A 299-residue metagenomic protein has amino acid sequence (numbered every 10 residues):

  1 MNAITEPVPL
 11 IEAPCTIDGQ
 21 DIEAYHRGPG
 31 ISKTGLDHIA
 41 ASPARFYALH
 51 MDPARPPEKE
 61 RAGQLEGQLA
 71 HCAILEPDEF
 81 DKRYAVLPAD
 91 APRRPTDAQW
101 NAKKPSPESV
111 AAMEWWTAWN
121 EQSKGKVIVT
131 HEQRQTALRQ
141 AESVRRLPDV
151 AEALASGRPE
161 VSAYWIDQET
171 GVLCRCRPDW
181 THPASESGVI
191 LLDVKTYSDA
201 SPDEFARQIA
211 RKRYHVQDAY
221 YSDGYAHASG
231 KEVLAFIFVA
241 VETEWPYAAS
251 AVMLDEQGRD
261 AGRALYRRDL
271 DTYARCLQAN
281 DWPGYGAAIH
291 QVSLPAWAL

Functional and structural regions predicted by a protein language model:
N2-R175, A287: Metal-dependent nuclease catalytic cores that hydrolyze phosphodiester bonds in DNA/RNA, characterized by
I4-C15, Q208-H215, Y220-L299: Metal-dependent nuclease catalytic regions and adjoining charged, substrate-binding loops involved in nucleic-acid end
Y47-M51, T196-S201, T243-A249: Short acidic (Asp/Glu) and glycine-rich catalytic loops that position anionic groups and cofactors
P56-K59, Q122-V129, P202-R213, D255-Q257: Short histidine-centered catalytic/ligand-binding loop motif
H71, W180, Y266: A residue-level signal for conserved active-site and pocket-lining positions in enzyme catalytic cores
I74-E79, D167, T196-D199, A226-G230 (+1 more regions): Hydrophobic/aromatic-lined pockets within catalytic cores
L147-A155, H182-I190, A226-L234: Secondary-structure boundary elements
C176-R207: Conserved catalytic cores of phosphodiester-cleaving nucleases, focusing on short active-site segments
